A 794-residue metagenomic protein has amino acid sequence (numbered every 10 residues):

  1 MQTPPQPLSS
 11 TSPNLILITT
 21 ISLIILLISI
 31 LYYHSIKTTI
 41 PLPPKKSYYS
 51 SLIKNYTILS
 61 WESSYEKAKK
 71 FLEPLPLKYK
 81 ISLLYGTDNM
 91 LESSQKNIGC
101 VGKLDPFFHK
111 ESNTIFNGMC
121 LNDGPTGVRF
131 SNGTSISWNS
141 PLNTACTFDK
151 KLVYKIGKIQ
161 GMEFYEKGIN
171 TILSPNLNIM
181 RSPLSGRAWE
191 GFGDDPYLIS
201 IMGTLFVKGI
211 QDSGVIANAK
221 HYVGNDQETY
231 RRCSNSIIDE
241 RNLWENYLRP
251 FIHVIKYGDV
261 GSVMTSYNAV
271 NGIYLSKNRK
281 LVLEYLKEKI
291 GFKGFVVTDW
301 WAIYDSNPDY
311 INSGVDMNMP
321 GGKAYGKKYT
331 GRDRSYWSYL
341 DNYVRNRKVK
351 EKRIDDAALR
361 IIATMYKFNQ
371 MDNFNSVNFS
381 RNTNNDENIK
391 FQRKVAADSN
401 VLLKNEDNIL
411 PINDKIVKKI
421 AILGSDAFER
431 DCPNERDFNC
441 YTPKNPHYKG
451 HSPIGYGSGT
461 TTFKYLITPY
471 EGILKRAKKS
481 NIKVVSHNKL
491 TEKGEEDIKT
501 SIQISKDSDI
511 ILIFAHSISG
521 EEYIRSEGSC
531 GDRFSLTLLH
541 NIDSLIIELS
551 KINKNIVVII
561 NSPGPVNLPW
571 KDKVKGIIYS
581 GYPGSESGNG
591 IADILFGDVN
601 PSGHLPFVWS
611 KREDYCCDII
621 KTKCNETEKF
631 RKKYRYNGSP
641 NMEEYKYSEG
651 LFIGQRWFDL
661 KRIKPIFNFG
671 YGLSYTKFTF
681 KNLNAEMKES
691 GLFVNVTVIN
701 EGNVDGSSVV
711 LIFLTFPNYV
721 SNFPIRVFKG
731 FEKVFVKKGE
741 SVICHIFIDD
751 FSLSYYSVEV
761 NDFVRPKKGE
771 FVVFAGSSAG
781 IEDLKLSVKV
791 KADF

Functional and structural regions predicted by a protein language model:
M1-T11: Short, low-complexity, Lys/Arg-enriched N-terminal segments of secretory-pathway carbohydrate enzymes
N14-L17, S22-I781, D793-F794: Glycoside hydrolase catalytic-domain context in secreted enzymes
L784-V788: Edge beta-strands of extracellular beta-sandwich domains
